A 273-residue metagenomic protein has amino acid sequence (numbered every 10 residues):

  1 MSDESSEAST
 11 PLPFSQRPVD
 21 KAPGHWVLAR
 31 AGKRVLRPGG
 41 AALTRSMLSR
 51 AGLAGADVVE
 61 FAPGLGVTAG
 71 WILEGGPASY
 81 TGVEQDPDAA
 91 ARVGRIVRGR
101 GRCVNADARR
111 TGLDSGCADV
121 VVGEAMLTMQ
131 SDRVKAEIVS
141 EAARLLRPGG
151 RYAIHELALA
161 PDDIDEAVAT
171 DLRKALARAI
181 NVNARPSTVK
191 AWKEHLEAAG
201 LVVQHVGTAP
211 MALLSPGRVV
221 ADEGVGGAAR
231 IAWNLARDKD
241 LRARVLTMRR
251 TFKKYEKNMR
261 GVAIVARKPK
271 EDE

Functional and structural regions predicted by a protein language model:
A22-A41: Class I SAM-dependent methyltransferase Rossmann-like catalytic core, especially the SAM/SAH-binding loop
R37-A54: Conserved alpha-helix/loop element of class I SAM-dependent methyltransferases that forms part of the SAM/SAH-binding
G55-G64: Conserved class I S-adenosyl-L-methionine
L65-T111: Class I SAM-dependent methyltransferase SAM/SAH-binding core
R109-V121: A short acidic, Gly/Pro-enriched loop at the edge of an enzyme's catalytic core that lines a small-molecule cofactor
A136-R151: A short glycine-rich, Lys/Arg-flanked "PGG" loop and its adjoining helix->strand segment in the class I
G149-M211: Conserved catalytic/acceptor-binding region of the Class I
H205-E273: Conserved Class I S-adenosyl-L-methionine
